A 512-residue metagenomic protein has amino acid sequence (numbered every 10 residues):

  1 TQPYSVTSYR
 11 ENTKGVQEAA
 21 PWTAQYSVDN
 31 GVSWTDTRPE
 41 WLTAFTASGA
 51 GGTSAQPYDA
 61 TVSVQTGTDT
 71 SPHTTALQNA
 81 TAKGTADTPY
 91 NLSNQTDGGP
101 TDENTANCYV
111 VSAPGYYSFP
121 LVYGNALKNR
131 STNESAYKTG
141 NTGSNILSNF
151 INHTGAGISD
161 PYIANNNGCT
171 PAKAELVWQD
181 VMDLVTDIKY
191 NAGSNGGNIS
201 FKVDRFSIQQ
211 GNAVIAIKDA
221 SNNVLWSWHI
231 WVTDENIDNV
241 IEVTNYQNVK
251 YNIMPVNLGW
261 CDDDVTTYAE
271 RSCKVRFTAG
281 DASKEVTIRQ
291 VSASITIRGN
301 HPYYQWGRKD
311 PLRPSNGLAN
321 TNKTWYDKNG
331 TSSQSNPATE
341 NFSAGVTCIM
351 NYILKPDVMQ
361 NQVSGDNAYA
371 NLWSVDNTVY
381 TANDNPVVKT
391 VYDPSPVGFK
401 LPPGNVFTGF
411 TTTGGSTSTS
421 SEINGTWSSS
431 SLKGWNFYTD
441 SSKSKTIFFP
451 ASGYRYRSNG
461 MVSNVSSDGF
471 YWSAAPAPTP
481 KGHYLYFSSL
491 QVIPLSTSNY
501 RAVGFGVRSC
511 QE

Functional and structural regions predicted by a protein language model:
T1-D187, I241-D281: Solvent-exposed, low-complexity, repeat-rich "mucin-like" stalks and linkers
A60-T61, D69-T75, Y116-K189, Q290-V387: Long, low-complexity, polar/charged, intrinsically disordered or flexibly structured peripheral segments
I188-A192, N222-V224: Mobile, glycine-rich extracellular loop/lid and propeptide segments that shape or gate substrate/ligand access
S194-Q210: Extracellular/luminal low-complexity segments enriched in Ser/Thr/Pro
Q209-A220: A short beta-strand micro-motif common to beta-rich folds, especially ectodomain repeats
S221-S227, V232: Short, exposed coil/turn segments at beta-strand boundaries within extracellular/luminal domains
T233-N322, S364-G365, N371-W373: An acidic-aromatic substrate-binding cleft motif
A344-V346, M350-E512: C-terminal, surface-exposed recognition/capping segments
